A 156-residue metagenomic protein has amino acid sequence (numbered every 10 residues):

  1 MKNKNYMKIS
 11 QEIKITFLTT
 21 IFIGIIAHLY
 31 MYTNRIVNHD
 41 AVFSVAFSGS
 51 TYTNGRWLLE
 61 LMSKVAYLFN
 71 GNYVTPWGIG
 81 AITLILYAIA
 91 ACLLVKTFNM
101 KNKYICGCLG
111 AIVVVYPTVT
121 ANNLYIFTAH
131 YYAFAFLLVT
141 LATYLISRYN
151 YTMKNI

Functional and structural regions predicted by a protein language model:
M1-I25: Start-transfer (signal-anchor) and selected internal transmembrane alpha helices of multi-pass inner/ER membrane
I26-S44, S50-M62: Extracytoplasmic catalytic/substrate-binding loops of multi-pass membrane glycan-assembly enzymes
Y30-N38, A66-F69, V115-Y125: Juxtamembrane "helix-exit" motif on the non-cytosolic side of transmembrane helices
S50-W77, A81: Short hydrophobic/aromatic helix or loop-helix immediately within or flanking a transmembrane segment in polytopic
Y52, R56, I79, T83-L86 (+1 more regions): Membrane-interface micro-motifs in multi-pass membrane enzymes
S63, Y67, V95-N99, Y144-Y151: Membrane-water interface at transmembrane helix exits
G71-C92, N99: Low-complexity, highly charged intrinsically disordered N-terminal segments that act as targeting/localization
K154-I156: Membrane-interface alpha helices of multi-pass inner-membrane proteins
